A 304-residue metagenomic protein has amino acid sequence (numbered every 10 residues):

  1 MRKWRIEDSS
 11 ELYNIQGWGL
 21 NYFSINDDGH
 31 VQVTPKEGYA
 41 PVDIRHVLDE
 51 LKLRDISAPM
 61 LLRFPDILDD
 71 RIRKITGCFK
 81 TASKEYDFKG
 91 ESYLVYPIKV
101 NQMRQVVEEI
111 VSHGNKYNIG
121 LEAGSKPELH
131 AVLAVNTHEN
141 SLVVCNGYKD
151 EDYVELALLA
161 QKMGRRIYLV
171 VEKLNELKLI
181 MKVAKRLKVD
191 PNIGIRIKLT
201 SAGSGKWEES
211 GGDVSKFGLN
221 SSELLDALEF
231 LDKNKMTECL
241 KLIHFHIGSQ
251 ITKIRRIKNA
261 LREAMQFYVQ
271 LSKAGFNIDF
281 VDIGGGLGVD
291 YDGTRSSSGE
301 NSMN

Functional and structural regions predicted by a protein language model:
M1-A40: N-terminal basic/disordered segments at the start of proteins
I25-Y39, I44-Q102: Low-complexity, highly charged intrinsically disordered N-terminal segments that act as targeting/localization
K89-F280, V289: Active-site-proximal beta-alpha core segment in soluble small-molecule metabolic enzymes
I283: Structured binding elements
V289-S296: Catalytic palm subdomain of template-directed nucleic-acid polymerases, centered on the conserved carboxylate motif
S298-N304: Glycine-rich and small/hydrophobic secondary-structure elements
